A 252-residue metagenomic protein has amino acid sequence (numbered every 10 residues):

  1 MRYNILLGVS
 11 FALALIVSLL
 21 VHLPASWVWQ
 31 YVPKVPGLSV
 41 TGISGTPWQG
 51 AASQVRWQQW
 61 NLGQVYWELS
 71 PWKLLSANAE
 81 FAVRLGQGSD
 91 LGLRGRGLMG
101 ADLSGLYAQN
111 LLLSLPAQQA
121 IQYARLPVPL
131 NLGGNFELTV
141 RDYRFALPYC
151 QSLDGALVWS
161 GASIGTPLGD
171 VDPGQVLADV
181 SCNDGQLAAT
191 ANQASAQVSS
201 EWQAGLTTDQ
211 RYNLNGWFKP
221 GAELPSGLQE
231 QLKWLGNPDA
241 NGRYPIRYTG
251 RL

Functional and structural regions predicted by a protein language model:
M1-Q30: N-terminal type II signal-anchor transmembrane helix that functions as the membrane-insertion/stop-transfer segment
R2-S10, K34, V171-L252: Extended terminal
P24-G45: Alpha-helical transmembrane signal-anchor/signal-peptide segments
L38-P129: N-terminal beta-strand/beta-hairpin edge segment
S53, Y66-E68, R84, E137-T139 (+5 more regions): Residue-level recognition of well-ordered beta-strand positions that form the cores of beta-sheet-rich folds across
Q59-W67, G88-R96, Y123-R141, D170-L177 (+2 more regions): Amphipathic hydrophobic-ligand
L75-R84, L103-L111, L147, Q151-G155 (+2 more regions): Short, well-ordered strand-loop elements centered on a beta-strand within folded domains, enriched for acidic residues
L93-G174: Non-cytosolic head/periplasmic domains of membrane-anchored proteins
